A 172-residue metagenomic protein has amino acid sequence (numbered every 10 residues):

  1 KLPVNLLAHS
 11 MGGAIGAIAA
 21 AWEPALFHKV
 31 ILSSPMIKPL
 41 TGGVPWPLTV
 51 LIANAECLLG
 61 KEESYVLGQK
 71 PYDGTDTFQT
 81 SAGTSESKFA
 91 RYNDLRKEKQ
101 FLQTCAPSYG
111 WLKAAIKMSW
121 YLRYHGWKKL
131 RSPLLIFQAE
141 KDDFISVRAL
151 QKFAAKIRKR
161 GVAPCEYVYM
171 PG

Functional and structural regions predicted by a protein language model:
L2-S10: Alpha/beta-hydrolase fold nucleophile elbow
M11, G16-Q103: Alpha/beta-hydrolase-fold enzymes
A25, W127-R131, I157-G161: Short, conserved loop/helix-junction motifs that constitute active-site signature segments in enzyme catalytic cores
A106-G126: Active-site nucleophile elbow and catalytic-triad environment of alpha/beta-hydrolase enzymes
L130, I136-Q138, D142: Short beta-strand/loop motif that positions the catalytic acidic residue of the alpha/beta-hydrolase fold
S132, S146-K156: Short alpha-helix in the alpha/beta-hydrolase fold that links the catalytic acid
A155-G172: Catalytic histidine neighborhood in serine/cysteine hydrolases with alpha/beta-hydrolase-type architecture
